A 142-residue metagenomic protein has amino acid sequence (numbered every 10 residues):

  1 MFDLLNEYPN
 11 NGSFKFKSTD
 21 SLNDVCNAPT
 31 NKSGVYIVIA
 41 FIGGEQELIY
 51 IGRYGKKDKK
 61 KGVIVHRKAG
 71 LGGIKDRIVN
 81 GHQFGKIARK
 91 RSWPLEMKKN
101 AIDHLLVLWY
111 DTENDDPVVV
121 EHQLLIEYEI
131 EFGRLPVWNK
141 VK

Functional and structural regions predicted by a protein language model:
M1-I49, R53-K142: Boundary/linker segments flanking structured domains
